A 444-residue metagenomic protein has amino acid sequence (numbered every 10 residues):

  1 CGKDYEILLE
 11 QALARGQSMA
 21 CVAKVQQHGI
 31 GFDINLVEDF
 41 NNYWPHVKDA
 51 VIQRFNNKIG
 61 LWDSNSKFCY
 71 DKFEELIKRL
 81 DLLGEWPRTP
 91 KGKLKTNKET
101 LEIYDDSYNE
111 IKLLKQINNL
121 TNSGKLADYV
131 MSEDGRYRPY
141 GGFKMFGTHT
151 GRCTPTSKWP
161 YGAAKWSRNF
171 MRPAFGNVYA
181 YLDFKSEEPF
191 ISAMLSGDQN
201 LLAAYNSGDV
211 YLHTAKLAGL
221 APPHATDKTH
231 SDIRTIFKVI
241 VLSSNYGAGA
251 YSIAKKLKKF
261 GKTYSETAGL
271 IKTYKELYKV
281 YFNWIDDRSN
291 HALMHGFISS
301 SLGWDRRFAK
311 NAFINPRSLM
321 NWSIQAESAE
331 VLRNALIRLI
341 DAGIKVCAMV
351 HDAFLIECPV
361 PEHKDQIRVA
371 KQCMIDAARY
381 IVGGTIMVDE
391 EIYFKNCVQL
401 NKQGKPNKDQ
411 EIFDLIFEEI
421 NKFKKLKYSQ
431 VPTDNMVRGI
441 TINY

Functional and structural regions predicted by a protein language model:
C1-W166, G176-V178, S186-E188, K258-K272 (+5 more regions): Conserved "right-hand" nucleotidyltransferase catalytic core of DNA-directed polymerases
K3-Y5, H28, N41-F68, Y274-R288 (+1 more regions): Polymerase palm active-site segment centered on the conserved acidic dipeptide of motif C
Y5-G16, K185, N206-G208, D227-I236 (+1 more regions): Structural motif
A23, Q27, M145, A218-M349 (+3 more regions): Conserved catalytic core of nucleic-acid polymerases
V51-D71, K93-K115, L202-H224, C373-E390 (+1 more regions): Charge-dense polyanion-binding interfaces
G142-H224: Function-dense linear segments that define catalytic or interfacial modules in macromolecule-processing proteins
P173-F175, D341, C347-H351, Y380-G383: A structural signal for short secondary-structure junctions
D352-C358: A generic structural motif
